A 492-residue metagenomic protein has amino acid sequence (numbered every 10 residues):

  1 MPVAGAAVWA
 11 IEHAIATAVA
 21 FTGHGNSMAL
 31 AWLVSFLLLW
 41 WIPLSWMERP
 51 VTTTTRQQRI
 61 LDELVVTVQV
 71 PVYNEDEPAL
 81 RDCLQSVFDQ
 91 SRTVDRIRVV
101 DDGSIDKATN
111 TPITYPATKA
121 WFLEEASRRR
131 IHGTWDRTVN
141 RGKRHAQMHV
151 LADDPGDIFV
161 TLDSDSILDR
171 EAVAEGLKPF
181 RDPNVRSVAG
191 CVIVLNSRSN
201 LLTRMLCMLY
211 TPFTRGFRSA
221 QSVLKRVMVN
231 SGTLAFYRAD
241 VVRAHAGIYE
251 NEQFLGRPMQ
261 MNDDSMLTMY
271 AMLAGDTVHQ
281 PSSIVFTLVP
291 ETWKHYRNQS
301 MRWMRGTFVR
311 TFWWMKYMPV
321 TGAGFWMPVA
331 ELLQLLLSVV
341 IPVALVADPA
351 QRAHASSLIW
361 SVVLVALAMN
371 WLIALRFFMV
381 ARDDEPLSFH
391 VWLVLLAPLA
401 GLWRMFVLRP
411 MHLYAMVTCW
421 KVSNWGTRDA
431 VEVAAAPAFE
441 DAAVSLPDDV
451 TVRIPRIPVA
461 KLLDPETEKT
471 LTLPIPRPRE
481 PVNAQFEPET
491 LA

Functional and structural regions predicted by a protein language model:
M1-D62, R404-C419, D464, E468 (+1 more regions): N-terminal membrane-anchoring/stem segments of glycan-assembly enzymes
G5, A16, T203, C207-R218 (+5 more regions): Short hydrophobic helices that act as membrane-entry/anchoring signals
I11-V34, Q58-I60, P328-K421: Membrane-embedded multi-pass helical conduit in multi-pass membrane proteins, especially envelope-biosynthetic
Q58-T321, A492: Non-transmembrane catalytic domains and loops of membrane-associated enzymes and transporters that build or traffic
L64-E77, L399-L413, E432-I454: Cytosolic juxtamembrane regulatory segments of multi-pass membrane proteins
I97-D106, N424-V444: Hydrophobic alpha-helical transmembrane segments and immediately flanking/interface helices in integral membrane
W293, R297, G322-W326, L395 (+1 more regions): Alpha-helical membrane-protein architecture signal
D448-T490: Serine/threonine-rich intrinsically disordered cytosolic regulatory regions enriched for phosphorylation sites
